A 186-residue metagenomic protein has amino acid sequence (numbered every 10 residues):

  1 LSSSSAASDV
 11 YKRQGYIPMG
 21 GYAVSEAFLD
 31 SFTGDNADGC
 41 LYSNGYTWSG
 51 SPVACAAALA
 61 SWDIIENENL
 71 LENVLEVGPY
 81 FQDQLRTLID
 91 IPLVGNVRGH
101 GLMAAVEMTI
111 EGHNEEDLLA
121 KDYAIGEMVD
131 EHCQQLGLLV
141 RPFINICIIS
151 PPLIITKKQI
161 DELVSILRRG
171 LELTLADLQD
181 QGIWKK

Functional and structural regions predicted by a protein language model:
L1-A7, Y11: Single conserved hydrophobic/aromatic residue that forms the stacking wall/gate of nucleotide- or nucleobase-binding
K12-L93: Active-site C-terminal subdomain of aminotransferase-like
V24-F28, T109-E111, K158: Short loop segments at secondary-structure junctions
E66-E68, E76, N145, P151-K186: PLP-dependent enzyme catalytic core of the Aspartate aminotransferase-like
E72-D83, M128, H132, E162 (+1 more regions): A non-catalytic, amphipathic alpha-helix used as a structural packing/dimerization or gating element in enzyme scaffolds
G78-Q82, I91-H132, L153-T156: Conserved PLP-binding catalytic core of the aspartate aminotransferase-like
L136-S150: Conserved PLP cofactor-binding pocket of PLP-dependent enzymes
